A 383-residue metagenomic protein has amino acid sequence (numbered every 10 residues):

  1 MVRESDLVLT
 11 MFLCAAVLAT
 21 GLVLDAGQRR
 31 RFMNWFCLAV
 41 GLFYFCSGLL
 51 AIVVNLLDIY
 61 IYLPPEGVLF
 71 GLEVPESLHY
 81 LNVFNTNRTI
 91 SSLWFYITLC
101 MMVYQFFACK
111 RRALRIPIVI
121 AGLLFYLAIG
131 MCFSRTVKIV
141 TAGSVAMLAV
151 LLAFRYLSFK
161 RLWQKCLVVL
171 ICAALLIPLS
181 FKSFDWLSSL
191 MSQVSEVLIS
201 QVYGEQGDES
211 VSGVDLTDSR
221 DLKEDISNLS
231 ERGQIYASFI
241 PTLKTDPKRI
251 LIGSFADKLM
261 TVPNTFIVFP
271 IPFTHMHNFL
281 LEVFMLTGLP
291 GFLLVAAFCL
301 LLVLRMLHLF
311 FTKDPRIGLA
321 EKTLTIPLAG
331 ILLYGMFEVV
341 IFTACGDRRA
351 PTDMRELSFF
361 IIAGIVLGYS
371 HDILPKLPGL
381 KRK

Functional and structural regions predicted by a protein language model:
M1-L13, L22-F32, G48-P64, N82 (+2 more regions): Interfacial transmembrane-helix termini
R31-G67, N85-R155, L328-A329: Alpha-helical transmembrane segments of multi-pass inner-membrane proteins
L42, A153-F154, L286-L332, I373: Hydrophobic transmembrane alpha-helices and their immediate junctions
V68-N85, V268-E282: Juxtamembrane membrane-water interface segments that cap and precede transmembrane helices
F95-K110, A146, P290-K313, A363: Hydrophobic, aromatic-rich transmembrane alpha-helices and their immediate juxtamembrane boundary segments
V145-A146, L324-K383: Transmembrane alpha-helices of multi-pass inner-membrane enzymes
L152-K223, P241-T245: A membrane-periplasm/extracellular boundary helix in multi-pass inner-membrane enzymes that assemble envelope glycans
K223-T287: Long extracytoplasmic/lumenal interhelical loops at the membrane interface of multi-pass membrane proteins
